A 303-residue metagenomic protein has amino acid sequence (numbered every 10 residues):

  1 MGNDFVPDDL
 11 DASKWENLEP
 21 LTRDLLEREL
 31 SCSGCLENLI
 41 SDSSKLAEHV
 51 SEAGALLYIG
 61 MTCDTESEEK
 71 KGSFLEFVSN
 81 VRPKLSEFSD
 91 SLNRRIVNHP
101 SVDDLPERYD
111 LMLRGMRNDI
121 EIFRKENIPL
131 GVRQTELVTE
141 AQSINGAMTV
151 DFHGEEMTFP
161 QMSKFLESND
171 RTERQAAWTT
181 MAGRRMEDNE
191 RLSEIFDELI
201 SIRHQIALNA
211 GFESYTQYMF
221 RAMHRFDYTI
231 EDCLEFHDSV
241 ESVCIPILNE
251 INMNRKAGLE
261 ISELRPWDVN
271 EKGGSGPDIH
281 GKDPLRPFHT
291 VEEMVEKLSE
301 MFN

Functional and structural regions predicted by a protein language model:
M1-D232, F236-G281, K297: A well-structured
P284-N303: Long, His/Glu/Asp-enriched segments that create or flank divalent metal/ion-associated functional microenvironments
